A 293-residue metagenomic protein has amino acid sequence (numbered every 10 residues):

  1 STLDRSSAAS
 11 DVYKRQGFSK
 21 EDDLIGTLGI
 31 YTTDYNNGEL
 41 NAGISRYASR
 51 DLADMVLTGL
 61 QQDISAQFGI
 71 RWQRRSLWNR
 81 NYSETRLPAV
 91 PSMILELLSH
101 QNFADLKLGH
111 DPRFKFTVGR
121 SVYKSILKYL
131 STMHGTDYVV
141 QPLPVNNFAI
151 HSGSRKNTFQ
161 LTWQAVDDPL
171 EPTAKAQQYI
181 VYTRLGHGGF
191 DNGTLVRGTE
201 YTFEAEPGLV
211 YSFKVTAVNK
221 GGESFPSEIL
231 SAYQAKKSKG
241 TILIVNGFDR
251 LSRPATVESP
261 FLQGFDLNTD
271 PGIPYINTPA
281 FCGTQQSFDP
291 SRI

Functional and structural regions predicted by a protein language model:
S1, G17-S45: A short, glycine/acidic-enriched catalytic loop
T2-A9, Y13, E171: Single conserved hydrophobic/aromatic residue that forms the stacking wall/gate of nucleotide- or nucleobase-binding
G17-S19, F68-T136: Active-site-adjacent mobile loop/cap segments within catalytic or ligand-binding domains
Y129-T173, G222-K239: Pro/Thr/Ser/Gly-rich low-complexity, intrinsically disordered linker/stalk tracts
Q177-V181: Short beta-strand elements bearing conserved aromatic residues within extracellular beta-rich modules
D191-G198: Short beta-strand segments within Ig-like beta-sandwich modules, predominantly Fibronectin type-III
T202-G222: Beta-strand-rich modules
I229-I293: Aromatic-Pro/Gly-enriched surface loop or interdomain linker that acts as a lid/target-recognition segment
